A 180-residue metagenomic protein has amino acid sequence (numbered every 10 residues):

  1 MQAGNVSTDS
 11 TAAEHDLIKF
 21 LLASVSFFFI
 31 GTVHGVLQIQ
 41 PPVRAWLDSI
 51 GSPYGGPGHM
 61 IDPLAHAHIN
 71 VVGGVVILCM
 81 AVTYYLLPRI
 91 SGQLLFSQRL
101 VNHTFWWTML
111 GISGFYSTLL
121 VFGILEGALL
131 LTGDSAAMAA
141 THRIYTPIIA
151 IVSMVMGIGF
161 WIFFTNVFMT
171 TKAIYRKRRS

Functional and structural regions predicted by a protein language model:
M1-S180: Hydrophobic alpha-helical transmembrane segments of multi-pass integral membrane proteins
